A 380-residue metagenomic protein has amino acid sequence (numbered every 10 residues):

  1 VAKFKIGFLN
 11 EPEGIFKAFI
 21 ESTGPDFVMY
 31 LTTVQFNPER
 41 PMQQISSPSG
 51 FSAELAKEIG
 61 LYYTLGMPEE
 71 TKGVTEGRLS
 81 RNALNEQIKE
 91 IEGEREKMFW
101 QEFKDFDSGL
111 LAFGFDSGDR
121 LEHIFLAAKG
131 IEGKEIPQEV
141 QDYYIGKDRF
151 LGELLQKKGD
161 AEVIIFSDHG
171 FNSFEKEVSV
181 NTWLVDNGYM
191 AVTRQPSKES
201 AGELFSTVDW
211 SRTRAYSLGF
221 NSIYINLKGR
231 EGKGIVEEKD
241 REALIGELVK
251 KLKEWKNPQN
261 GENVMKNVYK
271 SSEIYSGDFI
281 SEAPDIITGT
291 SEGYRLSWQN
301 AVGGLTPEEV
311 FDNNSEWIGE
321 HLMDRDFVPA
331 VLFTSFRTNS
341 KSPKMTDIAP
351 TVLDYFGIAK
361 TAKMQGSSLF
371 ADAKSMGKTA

Functional and structural regions predicted by a protein language model:
V1-G133, R214, L218-G234, E238-G261: His/Asp/Glu-rich, glycine-adjacent segments that coordinate divalent cations and/or stabilize oxyanion chemistry on
V1-N37, T193-N339, P343-T351, Y355 (+1 more regions): Active-site neighborhoods of enzymes that stabilize oxyanions during catalysis
W100, I131-I145, N181-S200: Acidic, His- and aromatic-enriched active-site or binding-groove loops in soluble protein domains that engage sugars
W100, S108-A112, D160-V163, S222 (+2 more regions): Beta-sheet entry/capping signal
G114-G118, F166-H169, K228, T290-G293: Short, well-ordered beta-to-alpha junction loops that form the rim of enzyme active sites and present histidine/acidic
I124-L154, F311-E316: Extended hydrophobic/aromatic segments used for targeting, binding, or gating
L126-E132, E177-G188, K239-R241, E282-P284 (+1 more regions): Short secondary-structure boundary/capping segments
Y144-V185, Y189-M190, E262-S271, F279-I280 (+3 more regions): Metal-dependent active-site segment of extracytoplasmic phospho-/sulfohydrolases and closely related
